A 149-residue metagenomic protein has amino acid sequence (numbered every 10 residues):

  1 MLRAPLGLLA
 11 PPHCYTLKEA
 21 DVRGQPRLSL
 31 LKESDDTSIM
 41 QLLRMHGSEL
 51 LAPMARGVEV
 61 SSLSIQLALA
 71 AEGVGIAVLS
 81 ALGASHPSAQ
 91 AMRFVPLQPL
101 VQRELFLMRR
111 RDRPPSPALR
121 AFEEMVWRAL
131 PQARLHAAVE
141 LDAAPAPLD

Functional and structural regions predicted by a protein language model:
R3-L8, H13-C14, R27-L28, Q102-L107: Small-molecule pocket liners
A4, E19-D21, S64-P114: Beta-alpha-beta core module
A10, T16-E19, P26-L51, P115-E124 (+1 more regions): Secondary-structure junction motif
A10, V60, V78-S80: A short structural motif in glycosyltransferase catalytic domains
S29, A55-R56, A91-R93: Conserved beta-strand segments of alpha/beta enzyme cores
K32-E33, A52-S62: Short beta-strand-to-loop elements that line the ligand-binding cleft of bilobed periplasmic-binding protein-like
Q41, S62-L63: Conserved glycosyltransferase catalytic-site signature
V139-D149: C-terminal regulatory/oligomerization modules of transcriptional regulators
